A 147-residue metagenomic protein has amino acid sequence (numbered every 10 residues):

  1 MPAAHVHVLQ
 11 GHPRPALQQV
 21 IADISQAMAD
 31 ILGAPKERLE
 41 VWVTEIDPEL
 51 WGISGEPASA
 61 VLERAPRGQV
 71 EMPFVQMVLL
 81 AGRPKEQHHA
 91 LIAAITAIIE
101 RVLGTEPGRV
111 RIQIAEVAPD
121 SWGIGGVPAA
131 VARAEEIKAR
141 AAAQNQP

Functional and structural regions predicted by a protein language model:
M1-P147: A domain-level signal for the structural core that forms small-molecule/cofactor-binding pockets and catalytic centers
